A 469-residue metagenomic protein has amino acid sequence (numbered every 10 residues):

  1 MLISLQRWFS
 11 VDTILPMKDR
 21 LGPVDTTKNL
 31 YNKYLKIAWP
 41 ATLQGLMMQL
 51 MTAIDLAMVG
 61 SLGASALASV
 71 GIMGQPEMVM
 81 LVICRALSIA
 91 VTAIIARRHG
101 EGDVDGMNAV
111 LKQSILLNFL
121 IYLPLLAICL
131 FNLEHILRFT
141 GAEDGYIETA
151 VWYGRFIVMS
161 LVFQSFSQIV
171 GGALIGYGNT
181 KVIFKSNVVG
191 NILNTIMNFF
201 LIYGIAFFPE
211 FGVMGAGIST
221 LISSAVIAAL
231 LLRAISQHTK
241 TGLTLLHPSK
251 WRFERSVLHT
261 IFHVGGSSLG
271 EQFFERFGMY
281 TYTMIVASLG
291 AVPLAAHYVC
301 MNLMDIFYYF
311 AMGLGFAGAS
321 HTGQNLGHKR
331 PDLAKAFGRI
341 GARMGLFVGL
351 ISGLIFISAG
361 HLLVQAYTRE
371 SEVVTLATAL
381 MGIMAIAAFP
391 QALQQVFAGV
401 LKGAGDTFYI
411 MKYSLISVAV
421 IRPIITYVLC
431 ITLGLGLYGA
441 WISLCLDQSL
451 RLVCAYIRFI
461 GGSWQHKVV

Functional and structural regions predicted by a protein language model:
L2-A41, I95-V162, E210-G265, T322-A387 (+1 more regions): Short alpha-helical transmembrane segments in multi-pass integral membrane proteins
T26-A57, S61-L62, M78-A90, I94 (+5 more regions): N-terminal transmembrane alpha-helices
K36-D55, F156, G190, S223-I227 (+4 more regions): Transmembrane helical elements of multi-pass membrane transporters/channels
L50-A68, L137-D144, F200-F211, F273-I306 (+3 more regions): Helix-terminus/linker motif at the lipid-water interface of multi-pass membrane proteins
L56, L67-A127, Q164-I183, A296-G360 (+1 more regions): Small-residue-rich hydrophobic transmembrane alpha-helices
V59-M78, V110, D144-A150, V213-M214 (+5 more regions): Interfacial/gating helices of multi-pass transporter permease domains
V79-V82, L126, N194-N198, A228-L232 (+4 more regions): Hydrophobic transmembrane alpha-helices of multi-pass small-molecule transporters
S88, I157-I175, I183-N191, A216-L231 (+5 more regions): Short runs within selected transmembrane alpha-helices of multi-pass transporters and secretion channels
